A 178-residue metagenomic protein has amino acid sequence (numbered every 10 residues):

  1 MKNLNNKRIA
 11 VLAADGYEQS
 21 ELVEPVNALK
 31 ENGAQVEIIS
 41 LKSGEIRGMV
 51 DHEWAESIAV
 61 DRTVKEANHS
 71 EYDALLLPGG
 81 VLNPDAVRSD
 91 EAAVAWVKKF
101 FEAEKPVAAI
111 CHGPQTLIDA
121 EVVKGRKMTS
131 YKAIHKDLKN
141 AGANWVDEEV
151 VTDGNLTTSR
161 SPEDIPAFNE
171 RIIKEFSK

Functional and structural regions predicted by a protein language model:
M1-A103, V107, Q115-V122, K127 (+1 more regions): Extended, subdomain-level signal for the structured scaffold at the beginning of enzyme domains
C111: Catalytic nucleophile serine of serine hydrolases, specifically the conserved "nucleophile elbow" pentapeptide
